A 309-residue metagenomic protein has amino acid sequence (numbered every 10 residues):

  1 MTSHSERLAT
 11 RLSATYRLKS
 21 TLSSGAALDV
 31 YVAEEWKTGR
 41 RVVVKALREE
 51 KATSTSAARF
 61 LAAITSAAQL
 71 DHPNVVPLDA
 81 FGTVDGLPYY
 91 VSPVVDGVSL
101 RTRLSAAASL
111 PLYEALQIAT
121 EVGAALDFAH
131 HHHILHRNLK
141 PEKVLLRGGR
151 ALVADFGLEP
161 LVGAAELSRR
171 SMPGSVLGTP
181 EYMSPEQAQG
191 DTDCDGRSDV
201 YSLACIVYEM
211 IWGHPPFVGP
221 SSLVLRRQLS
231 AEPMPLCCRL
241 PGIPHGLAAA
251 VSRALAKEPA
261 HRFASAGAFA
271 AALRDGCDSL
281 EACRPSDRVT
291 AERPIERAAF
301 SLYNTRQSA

Functional and structural regions predicted by a protein language model:
R48-Q69: AlphaC helix of the eukaryotic protein kinase fold
F81: Activation-segment/catalytic-loop signature of the eukaryotic protein kinase fold
D85-S99: Conserved short submotifs of the Hanks-type protein kinase catalytic core that shape the nucleotide-binding pocket
L100-L110: AlphaC helix of the protein kinase catalytic domain
I118-A119: Activation segment signature within eukaryotic-like protein kinase domains
G123-I134: Protein kinase catalytic-loop region centered on the HRD/HxD motif
G149-P185, Q189: Activation segment of protein kinases
T179-P285: C-terminal lobe helix-coil module of Hanks-type protein kinase domains
